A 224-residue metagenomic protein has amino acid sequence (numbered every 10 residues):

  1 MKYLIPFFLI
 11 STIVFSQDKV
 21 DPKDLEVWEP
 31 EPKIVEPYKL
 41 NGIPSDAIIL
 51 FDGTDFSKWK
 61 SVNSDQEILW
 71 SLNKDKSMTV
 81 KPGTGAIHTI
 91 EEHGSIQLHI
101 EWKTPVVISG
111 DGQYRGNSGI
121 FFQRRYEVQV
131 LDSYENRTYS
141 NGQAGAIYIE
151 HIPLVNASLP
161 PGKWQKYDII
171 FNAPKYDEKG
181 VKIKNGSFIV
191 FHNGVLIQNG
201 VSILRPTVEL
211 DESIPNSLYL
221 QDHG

Functional and structural regions predicted by a protein language model:
M1-Q17: Bacterial Sec-dependent N-terminal signal peptides
Q17-G224: Carbohydrate-interacting regions of secretory-pathway proteins
